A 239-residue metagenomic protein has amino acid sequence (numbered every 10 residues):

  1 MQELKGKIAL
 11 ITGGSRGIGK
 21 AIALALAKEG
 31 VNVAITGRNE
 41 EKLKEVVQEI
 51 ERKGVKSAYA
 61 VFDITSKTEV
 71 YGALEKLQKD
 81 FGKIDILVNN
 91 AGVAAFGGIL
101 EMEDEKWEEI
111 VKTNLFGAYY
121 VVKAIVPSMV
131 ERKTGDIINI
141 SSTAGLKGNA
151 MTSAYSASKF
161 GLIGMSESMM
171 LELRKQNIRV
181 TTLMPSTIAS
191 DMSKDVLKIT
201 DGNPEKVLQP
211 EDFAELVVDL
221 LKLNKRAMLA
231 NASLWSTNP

Functional and structural regions predicted by a protein language model:
S15-G17: Conserved glycine-rich cofactor-binding loop
E40-E41, V61-G72, D104: The beta1-alpha1 cofactor-binding region of Rossmann-like NAD(H)/NADP(H)-dependent oxidoreductases
G98-I99, K106-E108: Substrate-binding pocket helix/loop in short-chain dehydrogenase/reductase
V122, S158: Active-site helix of classical SDR
P127, M170-K175: Alpha-helical segment proximal to the catalytic Tyr-Lys
S142: Residue(s) in the substrate-gating loop at a strand-loop-helix junction that position the organic substrate next
K175, T182-L183, G202-P239: C-terminal helical subdomain
